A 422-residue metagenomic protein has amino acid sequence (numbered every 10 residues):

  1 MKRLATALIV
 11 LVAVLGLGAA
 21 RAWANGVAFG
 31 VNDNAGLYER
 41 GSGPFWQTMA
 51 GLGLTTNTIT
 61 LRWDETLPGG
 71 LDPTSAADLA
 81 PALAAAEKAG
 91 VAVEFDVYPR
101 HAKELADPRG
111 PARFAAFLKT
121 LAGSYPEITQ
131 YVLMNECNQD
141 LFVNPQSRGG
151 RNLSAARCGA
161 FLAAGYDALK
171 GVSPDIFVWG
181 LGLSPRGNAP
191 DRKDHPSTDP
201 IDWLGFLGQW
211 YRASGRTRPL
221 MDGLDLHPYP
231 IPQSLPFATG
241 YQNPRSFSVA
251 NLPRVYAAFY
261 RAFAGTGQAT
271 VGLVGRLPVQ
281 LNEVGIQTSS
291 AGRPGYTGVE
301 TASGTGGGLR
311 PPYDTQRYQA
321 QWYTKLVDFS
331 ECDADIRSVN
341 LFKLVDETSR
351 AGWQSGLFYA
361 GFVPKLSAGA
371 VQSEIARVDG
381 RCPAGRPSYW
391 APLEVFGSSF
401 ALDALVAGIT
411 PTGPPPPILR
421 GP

Functional and structural regions predicted by a protein language model:
M1-L4: Positively charged n-region of N-terminal signal peptides that target proteins for export
A7-G16: Bacterial N-terminal signal peptides
W23-R62: Boundary/entry segment of secreted carbohydrate-active catalytic domains
V27-D33, N57-I59, V93-V97, Y131-L133 (+4 more regions): Hydrophobic faces of well-ordered beta-strands that scaffold small-molecule active sites in alpha/beta enzyme cores
G36-G51, G110-L121, D199-S214, R317-F329: Short, acidic/polar
G43, D96, P111-A115, L153-L309 (+1 more regions): Noncatalytic carbohydrate-binding groove/subsite architecture in carbohydrate-active enzymes
T48, G69, C137, L141-F142 (+2 more regions): Aromatic-rich peripheral "rim/lid" segments of glycoside hydrolase catalytic domains that contact and position glycan
L52-H195, I231, E347: Substrate-binding cleft and catalytic face of glycoside hydrolase catalytic domains, especially the flexible beta-alpha
